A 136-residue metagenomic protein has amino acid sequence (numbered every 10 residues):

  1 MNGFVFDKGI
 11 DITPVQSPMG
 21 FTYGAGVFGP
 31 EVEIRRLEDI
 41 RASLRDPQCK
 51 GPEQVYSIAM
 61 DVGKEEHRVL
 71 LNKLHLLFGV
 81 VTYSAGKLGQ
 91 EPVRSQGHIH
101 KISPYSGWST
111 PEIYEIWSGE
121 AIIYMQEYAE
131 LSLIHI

Functional and structural regions predicted by a protein language model:
M1-T13: Intrinsically disordered, low-structural-confidence terminal and linker regions
G3-V5, G20, V27: Intrinsic disorder/low-structure terminal segments
P14-G24: Long, non-catalytic terminal segments
Y23-S132: Active-site region of the double-stranded beta-helix
I134-I136: Conserved small/polar residues in nucleotide/adenosyl-binding loops
